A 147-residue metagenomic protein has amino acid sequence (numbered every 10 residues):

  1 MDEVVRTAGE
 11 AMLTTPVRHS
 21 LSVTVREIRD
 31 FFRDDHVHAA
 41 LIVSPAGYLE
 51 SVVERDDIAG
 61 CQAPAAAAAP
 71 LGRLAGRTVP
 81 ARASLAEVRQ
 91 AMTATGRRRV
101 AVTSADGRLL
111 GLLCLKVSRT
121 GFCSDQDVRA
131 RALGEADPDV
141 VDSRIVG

Functional and structural regions predicted by a protein language model:
M1-T15, L49-R97, A105, L109-G147: Tandem CBS (Bateman) regulatory domains
V17-P64, A69: Acidic (E/D-rich), amphipathic helical modules within compact regulatory domains
H38, R98-R99: Histidine-centered active-site/metal-ligand motif
I42, V102-T103: Sensor-regulatory modules in signal-transduction proteins
